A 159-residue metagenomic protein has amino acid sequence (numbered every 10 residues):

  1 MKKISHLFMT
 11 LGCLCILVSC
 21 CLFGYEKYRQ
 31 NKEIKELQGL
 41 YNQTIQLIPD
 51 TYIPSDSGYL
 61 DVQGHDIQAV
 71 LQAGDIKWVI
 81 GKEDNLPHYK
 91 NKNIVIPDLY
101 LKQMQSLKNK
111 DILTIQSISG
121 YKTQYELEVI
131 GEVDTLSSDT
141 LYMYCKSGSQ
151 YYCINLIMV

Functional and structural regions predicted by a protein language model:
K2-V159: Solvent-exposed, non-transmembrane regions of membrane-associated and secreted proteins
